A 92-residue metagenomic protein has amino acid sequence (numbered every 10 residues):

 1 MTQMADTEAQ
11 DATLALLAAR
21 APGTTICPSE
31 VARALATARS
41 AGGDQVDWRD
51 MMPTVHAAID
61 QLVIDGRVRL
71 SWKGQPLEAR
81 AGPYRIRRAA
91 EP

Functional and structural regions predicted by a protein language model:
M4-S29, P53: Positively charged, polyanion-binding regions of nucleic-acid-associated proteins
C27-A38: Short, conserved active-site loops that position catalytic residues or coordinate cofactors/metal ions across diverse
E30, W72-G74: A general secondary-structure junction signal
A36-H56: Short, positively charged loop/turn segments that connect secondary-structure elements
Q61: Alpha-helical DNA-recognition elements
I64-S71: A short, conserved structural fragment
G74-P92: Short, cationic-aromatic polyanion-contact patches
